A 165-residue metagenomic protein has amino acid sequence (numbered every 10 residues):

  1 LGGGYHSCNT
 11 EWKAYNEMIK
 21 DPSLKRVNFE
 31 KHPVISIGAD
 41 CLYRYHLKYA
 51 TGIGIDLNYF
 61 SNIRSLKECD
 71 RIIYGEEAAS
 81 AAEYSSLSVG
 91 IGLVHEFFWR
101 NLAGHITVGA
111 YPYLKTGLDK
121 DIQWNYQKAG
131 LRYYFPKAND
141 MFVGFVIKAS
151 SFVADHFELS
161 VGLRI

Functional and structural regions predicted by a protein language model:
L1, Y49-I55, V89, L102-V108 (+3 more regions): Transmembrane beta-strands of outer-membrane beta-barrel proteins
L1-A50: Acidic, serine/threonine- and glycine-rich low-complexity intrinsically disordered segments that serve as flexible
G2-H6, D56-F60, T107-Y113, V146-S150 (+1 more regions): Outer-membrane beta-barrel pore domains and translocons
W12-N28, S61-Y84, T116-L118: Flexible, solvent-exposed loop segments that connect beta-strands
F29-V34, E83-S88, D121-Q123, S151-V153: Short sequence motifs at beta-strands and strand-loop junctions characteristic of Gram-negative outer-membrane
G38-L42, G92-V94, G130-R132, S160-G162: Outer-membrane beta-barrel architecture
C41-Y49, F97-A103, F135-N139, I165: Outer-membrane beta-barrel strand-turn architecture
A154-I165: Outer-membrane beta-barrel "beta-signal"
